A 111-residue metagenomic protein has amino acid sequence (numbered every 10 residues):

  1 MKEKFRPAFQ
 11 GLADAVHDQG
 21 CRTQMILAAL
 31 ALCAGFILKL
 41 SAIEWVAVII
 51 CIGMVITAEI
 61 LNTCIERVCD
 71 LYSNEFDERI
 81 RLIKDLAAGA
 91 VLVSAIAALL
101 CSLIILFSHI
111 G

Functional and structural regions predicted by a protein language model:
K2-I65, Y72, F76-K84, A88-G111: Hydrophobic alpha-helical transmembrane segments
